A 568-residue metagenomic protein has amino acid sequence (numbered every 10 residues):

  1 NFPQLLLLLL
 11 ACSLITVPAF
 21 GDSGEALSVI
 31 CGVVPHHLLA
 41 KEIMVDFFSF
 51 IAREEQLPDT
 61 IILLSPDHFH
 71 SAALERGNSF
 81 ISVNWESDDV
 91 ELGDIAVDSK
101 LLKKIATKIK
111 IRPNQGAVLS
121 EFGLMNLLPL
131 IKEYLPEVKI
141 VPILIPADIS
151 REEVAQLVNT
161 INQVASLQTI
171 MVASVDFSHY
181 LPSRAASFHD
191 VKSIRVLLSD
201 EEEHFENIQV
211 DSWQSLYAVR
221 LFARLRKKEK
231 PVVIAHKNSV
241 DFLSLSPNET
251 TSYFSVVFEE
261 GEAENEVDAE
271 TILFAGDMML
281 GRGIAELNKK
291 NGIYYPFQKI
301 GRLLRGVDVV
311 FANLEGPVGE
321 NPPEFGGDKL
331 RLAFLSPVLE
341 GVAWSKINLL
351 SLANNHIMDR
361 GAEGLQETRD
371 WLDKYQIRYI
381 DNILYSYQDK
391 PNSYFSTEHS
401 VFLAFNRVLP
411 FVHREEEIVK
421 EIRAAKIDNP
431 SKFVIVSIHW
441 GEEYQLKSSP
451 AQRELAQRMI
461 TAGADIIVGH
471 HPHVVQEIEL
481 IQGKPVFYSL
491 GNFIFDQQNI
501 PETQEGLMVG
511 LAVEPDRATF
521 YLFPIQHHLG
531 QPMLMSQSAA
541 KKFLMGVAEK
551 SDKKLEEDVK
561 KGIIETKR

Functional and structural regions predicted by a protein language model:
L5-T16: Bacterial N-terminal signal peptides
D22-S244: Active-site histidine-anchored catalytic micro-motif
L157-N159, S246-Y253, S393-V401, T503: Short, surface-exposed amphipathic charged segments that create phosphate/polyanion-binding patches used for binding
V240-N248, Q498-I500: Short proline/glycine-enriched turn/loop segments at secondary-structure junctions
S255-V257: C-terminal edge-of-domain segments
E262-R568: Acidic, metal/ion-coordinating pockets
